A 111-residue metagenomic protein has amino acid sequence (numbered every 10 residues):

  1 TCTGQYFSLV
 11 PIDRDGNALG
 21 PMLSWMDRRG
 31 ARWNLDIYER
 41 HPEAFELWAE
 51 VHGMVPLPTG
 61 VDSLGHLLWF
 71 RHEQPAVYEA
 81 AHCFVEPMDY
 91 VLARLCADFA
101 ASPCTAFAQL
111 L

Functional and structural regions predicted by a protein language model:
T1-L111: Glycine-rich phosphate-binding/catalytic subdomain of phosphoryl-transfer and nucleotide/sugar-phosphate-processing
